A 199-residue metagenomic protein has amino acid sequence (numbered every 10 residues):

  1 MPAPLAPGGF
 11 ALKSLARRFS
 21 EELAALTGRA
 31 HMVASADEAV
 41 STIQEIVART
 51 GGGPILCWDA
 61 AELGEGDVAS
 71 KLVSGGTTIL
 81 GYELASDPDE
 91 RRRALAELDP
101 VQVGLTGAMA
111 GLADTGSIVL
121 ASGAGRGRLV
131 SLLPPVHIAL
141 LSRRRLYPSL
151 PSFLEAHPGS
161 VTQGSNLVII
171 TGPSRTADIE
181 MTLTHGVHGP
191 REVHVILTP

Functional and structural regions predicted by a protein language model:
M1-P199: The feature marks the mature, well-folded catalytic cores of soluble enzymes
